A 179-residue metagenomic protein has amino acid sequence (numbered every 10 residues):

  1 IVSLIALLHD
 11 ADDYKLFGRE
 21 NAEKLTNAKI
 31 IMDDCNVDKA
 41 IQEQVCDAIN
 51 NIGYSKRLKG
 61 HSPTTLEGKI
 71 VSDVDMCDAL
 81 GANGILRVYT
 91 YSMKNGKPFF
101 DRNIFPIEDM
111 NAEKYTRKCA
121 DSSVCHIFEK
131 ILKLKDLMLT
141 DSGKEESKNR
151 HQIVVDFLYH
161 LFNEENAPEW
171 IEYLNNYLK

Functional and structural regions predicted by a protein language model:
I1-F17, K24, C46-S55: His-Asp-centered metal-binding catalytic motifs of divalent-metal-dependent phosphohydrolases/nucleases
I1-S3, I41-V45, G81, I127 (+1 more regions): Residue-level detector of well-ordered alpha-helical segments, enriched for hydrophobic/aromatic packing positions
L8, G60-K179: Divalent metal-dependent phosphate-bond-processing catalytic cores, especially two-metal-ion Mg2+/Mn2+ enzymes that act
D10-L16, M32, N36, G53-R57 (+1 more regions): Short amphipathic alpha-helical interaction patches enriched in hydrophobic/aromatic residues with interspersed Lys/Arg
L16-R19, H61: Short, solvent-exposed loop/turn segments at secondary-structure boundaries
G18-N21, A82-N83: Conserved strand-to-helix beginnings and helix N-cap segments that scaffold or border functional pockets
A22-D34: An active-site-proximal "capping" alpha-helix that borders the catalytic cofactor pocket
I31-S72: Hydrophobic, well-structured mid-protein blocks that either form specific transmembrane helices
